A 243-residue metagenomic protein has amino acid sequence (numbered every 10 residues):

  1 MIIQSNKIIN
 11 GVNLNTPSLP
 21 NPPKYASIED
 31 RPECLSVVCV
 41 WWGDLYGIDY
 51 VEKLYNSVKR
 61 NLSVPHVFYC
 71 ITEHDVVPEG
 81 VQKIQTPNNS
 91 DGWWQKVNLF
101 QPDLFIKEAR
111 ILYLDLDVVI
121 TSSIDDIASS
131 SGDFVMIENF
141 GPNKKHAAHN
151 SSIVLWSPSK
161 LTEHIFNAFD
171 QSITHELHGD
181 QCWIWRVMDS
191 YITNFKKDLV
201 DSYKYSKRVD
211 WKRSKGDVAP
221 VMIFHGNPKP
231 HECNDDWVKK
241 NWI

Functional and structural regions predicted by a protein language model:
I2-G92, F105-K107, G226-K229: N-terminal anchoring/stem segment of glycosyltransferases
E33, V64, K96, L114 (+3 more regions): Residues that flank catalytic or metal-binding motifs in active/ligand-binding sites
E33, V64-H66, K107-R110, G132 (+2 more regions): Short coil/turn segments at beta-strand junctions that form active-site/ligand-binding loops
G47-Y50, G92-L99, N143-S151, E232-C233: Short, charged, surface-exposed secondary-structure boundary motifs
F68, F100, D117, V154 (+2 more regions): A residue-level signal for conserved active-site and pocket-lining positions in enzyme catalytic cores
V76-P78, K83-Q85, W94-H146, W156-S159: GT-A fold catalytic core of metal-dependent nucleotide-sugar glycosyltransferases, centered on the diacidic
S151-E163: Conserved nucleotide-sugar donor-binding and metal-coordinating catalytic region shared by glycosyltransferases
T162-I243: Catalytic core and acceptor-binding pocket of nucleotide-sugar-dependent glycosyltransferases
